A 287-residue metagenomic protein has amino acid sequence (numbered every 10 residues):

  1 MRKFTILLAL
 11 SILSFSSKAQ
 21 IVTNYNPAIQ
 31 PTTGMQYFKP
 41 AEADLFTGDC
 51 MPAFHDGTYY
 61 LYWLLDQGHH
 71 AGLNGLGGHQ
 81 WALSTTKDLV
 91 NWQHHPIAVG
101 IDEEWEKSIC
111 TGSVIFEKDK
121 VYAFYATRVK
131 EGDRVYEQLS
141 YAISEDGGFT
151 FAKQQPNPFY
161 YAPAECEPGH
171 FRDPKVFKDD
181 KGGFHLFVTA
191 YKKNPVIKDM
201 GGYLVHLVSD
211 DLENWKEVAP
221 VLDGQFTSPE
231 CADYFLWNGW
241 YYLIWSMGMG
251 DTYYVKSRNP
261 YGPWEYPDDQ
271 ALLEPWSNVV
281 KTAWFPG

Functional and structural regions predicted by a protein language model:
M1-V22: Bacterial Sec-dependent N-terminal signal peptides
Q20-D173, F177-E230, L236-K281: Beta-rich carbohydrate-recognition and catalytic domains
P286-G287: A conserved active-site cap/scaffold subdomain adjacent to cofactor or substrate pockets
